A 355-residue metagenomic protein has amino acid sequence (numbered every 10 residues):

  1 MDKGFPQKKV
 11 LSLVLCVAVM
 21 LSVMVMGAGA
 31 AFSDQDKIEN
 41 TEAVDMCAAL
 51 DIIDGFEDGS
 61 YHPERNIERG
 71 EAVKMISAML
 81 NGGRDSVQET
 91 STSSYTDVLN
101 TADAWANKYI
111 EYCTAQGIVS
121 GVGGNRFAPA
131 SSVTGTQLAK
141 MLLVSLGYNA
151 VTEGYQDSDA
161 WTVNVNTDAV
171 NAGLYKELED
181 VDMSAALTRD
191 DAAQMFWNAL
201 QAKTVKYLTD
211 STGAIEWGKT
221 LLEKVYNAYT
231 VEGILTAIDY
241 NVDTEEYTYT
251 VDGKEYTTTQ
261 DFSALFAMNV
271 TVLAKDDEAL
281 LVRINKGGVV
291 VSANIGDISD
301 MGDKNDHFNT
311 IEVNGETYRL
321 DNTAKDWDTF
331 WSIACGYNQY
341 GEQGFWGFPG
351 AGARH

Functional and structural regions predicted by a protein language model:
D2-T41, D54-N107, Q116-T136, V144-A186 (+3 more regions): Feature responds to low-complexity, polar/acidic, surface-exposed segments characteristic of secreted/exported proteins
V44-I53: Mature N-terminal segment immediately following signal peptide/propeptide cleavage in secreted/periplasmic
K74, A78, K140, R189 (+2 more regions): Extracellular/lumenal glycan-associated surfaces
E245-Y249, N305-I311: Short aromatic-glycine-enriched beta-strand elements
Y256-T258, T317-N322: A short macromolecule-binding patch
T259-D276, D328-H355: Short nucleic-acid-contacting surface segments enriched for D/E, G, S/T with interspersed K/R
F308-L320: Glycine- and charge-enriched low-complexity intrinsically disordered segments
